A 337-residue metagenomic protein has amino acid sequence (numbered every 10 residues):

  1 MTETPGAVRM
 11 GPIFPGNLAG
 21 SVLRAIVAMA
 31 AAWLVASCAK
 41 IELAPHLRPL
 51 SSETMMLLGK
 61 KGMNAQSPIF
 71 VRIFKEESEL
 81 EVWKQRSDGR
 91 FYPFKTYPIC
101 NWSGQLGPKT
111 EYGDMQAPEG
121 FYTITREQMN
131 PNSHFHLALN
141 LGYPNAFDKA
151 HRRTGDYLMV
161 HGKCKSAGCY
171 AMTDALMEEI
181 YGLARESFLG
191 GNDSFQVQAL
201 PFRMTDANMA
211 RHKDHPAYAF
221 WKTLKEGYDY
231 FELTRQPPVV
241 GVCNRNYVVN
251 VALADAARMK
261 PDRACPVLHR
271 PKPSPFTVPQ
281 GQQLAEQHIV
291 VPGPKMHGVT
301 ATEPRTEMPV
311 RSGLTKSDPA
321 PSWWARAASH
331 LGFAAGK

Functional and structural regions predicted by a protein language model:
T4-I26: Bacterial N-terminal signal peptides that target proteins for export
L23-V35, I124: Hydrophobic alpha-helical targeting segments used for export or membrane insertion
A32-L57: Bacterial Sec signal peptide processing site at the extreme N-terminus
S52-F70, V82-K84, N101-Y112, E119-T125 (+3 more regions): N-terminal post-signal-peptidase region of extra-cytosolic proteins
R86-W102: Short Gly/aromatic-enriched secondary-structure transition segments
G113-S274: Exported/periplasmic cell-wall-interacting domains
V239, C243-K337: Proline-rich, low-complexity linker regions of envelope-associated factors in Gram-negative bacteria
